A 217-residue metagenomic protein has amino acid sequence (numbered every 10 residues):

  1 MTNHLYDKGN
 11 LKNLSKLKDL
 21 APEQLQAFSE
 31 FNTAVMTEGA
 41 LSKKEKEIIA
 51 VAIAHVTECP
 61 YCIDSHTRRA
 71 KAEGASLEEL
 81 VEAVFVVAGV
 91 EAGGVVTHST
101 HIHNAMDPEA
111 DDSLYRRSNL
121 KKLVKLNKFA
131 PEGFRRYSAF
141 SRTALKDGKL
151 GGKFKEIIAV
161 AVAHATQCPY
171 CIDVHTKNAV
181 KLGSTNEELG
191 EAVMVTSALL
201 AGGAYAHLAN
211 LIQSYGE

Functional and structural regions predicted by a protein language model:
M1-E217: Hydrophobic alpha-helical segments
